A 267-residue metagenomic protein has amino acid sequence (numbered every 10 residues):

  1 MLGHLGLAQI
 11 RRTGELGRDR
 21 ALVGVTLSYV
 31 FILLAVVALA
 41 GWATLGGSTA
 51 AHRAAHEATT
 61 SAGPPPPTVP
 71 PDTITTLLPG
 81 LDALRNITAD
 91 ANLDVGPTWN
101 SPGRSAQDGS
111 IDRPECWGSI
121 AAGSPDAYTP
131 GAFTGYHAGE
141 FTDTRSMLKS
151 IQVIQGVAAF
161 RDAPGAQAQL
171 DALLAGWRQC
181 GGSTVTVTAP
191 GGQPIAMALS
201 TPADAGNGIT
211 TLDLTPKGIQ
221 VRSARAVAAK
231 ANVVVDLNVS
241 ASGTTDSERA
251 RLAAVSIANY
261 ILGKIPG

Functional and structural regions predicted by a protein language model:
L2-F31: Amphipathic, cytosolic membrane-interfacial segments at TM-TM junctions
A21-A51: Internal/C-terminal transmembrane anchor helices
A54-F141: N-terminal "mature-domain start" segment
N100, A175-V221: Short Gly/Thr-rich strand-loop-strand
T134-D171: A short acidic-to-branched-hydrophobic micro-motif
Q152-I154, G218-R225: Short, surface-exposed coil-to-beta transition loops
I154-G156, N232-A241: Short, well-ordered beta-strand elements
S242-G267: Surface-exposed amphipathic alpha-helical segments
